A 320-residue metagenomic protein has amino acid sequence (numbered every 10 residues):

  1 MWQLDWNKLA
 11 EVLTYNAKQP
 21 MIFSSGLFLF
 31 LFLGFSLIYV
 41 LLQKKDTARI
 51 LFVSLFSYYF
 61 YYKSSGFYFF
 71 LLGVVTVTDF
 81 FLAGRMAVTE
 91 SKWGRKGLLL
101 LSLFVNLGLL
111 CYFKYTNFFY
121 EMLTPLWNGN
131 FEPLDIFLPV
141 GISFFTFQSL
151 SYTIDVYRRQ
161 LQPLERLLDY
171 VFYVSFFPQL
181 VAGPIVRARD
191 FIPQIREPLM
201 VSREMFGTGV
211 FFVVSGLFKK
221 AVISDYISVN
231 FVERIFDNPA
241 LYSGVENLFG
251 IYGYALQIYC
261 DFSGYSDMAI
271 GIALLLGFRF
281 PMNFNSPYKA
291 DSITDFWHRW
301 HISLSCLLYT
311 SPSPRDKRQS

Functional and structural regions predicted by a protein language model:
W2-R315: Membrane-embedded transmembrane alpha-helical bundles that form the catalytic cores of multi-pass lipid-modifying
